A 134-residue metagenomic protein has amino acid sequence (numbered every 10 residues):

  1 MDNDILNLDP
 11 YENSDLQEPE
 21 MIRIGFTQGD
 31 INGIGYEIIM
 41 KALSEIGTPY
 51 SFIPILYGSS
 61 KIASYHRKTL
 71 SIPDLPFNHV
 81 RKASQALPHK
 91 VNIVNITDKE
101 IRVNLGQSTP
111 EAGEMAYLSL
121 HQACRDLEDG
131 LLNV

Functional and structural regions predicted by a protein language model:
D2-V134: Contiguous, glycine/small-aliphatic-enriched amphipathic segments in soluble metabolic enzymes
